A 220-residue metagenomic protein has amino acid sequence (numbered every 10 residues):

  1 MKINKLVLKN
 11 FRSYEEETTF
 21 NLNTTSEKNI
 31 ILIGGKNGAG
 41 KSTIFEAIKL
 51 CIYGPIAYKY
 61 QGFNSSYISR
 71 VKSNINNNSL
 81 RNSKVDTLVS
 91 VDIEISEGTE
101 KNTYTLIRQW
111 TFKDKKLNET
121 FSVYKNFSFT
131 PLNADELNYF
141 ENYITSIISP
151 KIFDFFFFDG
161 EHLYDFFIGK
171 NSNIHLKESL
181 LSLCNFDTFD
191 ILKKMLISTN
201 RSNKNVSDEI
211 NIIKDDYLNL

Functional and structural regions predicted by a protein language model:
K2, E16, V85-V89, N102-Y104 (+1 more regions): Residues at beta-strand starts and edge strands
K2-Y53, L180: Pre-Walker A-like glycine/lysine-rich segment at the N-terminus of P-loop NTPase domains
G34, F45-T103: Conserved P-loop NTP-binding catalytic core
I48, I52-I56, I148, I152 (+1 more regions): Conserved NTP-handling cores and scaffolds of large molecular machines
I56-A57, E100-T103, K116, T188-L196: Short, solvent-exposed secondary-structure capping/transition elements
Y60-N74, K101-F155, D165-S179: Glycine-rich phosphate-binding loops of NTPases
N82-S90, T111-S122, N185: A short, compositionally biased
G160-L220: Extended, Lys/Glu-rich alpha-helical coiled-coil stalks
